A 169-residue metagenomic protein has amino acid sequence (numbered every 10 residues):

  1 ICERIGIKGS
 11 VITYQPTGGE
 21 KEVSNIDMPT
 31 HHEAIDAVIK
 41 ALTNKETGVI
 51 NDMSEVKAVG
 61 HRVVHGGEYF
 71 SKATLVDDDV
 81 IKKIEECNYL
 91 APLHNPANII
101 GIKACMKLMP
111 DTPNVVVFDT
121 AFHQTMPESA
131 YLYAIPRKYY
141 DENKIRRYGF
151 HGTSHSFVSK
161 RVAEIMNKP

Functional and structural regions predicted by a protein language model:
I1-G67: N-terminal glycine/serine-rich phosphate-binding loop of ATP-dependent small-molecule kinases, especially carbohydrate
G19-E22, E33, D78-I81, Y133-R137: Short, low-complexity, polar/charged sequence segments that are solvent-exposed and flexible
E22-S24, K83-N88, N143-I145: Short glycine/proline- and acidic residue-enriched helix-loop micro-motifs that form flexible lids or anion-recognition
M28-H32, D36, T74, D78 (+3 more regions): Electropositive phosphate-/nucleotide-binding environments in soluble metabolic enzymes
E33-D36, K40, N44, D79-K82 (+4 more regions): Replace "anionic and nucleotidyl ligands
L42, G48-H94, F122-L132: Short beta-strand-loop/turn "lid" adjacent to the catalytic site in phosphate-handling enzymes
N95-P169: Phosphate-binding/catalytic loop of phosphoryl-transfer enzymes
